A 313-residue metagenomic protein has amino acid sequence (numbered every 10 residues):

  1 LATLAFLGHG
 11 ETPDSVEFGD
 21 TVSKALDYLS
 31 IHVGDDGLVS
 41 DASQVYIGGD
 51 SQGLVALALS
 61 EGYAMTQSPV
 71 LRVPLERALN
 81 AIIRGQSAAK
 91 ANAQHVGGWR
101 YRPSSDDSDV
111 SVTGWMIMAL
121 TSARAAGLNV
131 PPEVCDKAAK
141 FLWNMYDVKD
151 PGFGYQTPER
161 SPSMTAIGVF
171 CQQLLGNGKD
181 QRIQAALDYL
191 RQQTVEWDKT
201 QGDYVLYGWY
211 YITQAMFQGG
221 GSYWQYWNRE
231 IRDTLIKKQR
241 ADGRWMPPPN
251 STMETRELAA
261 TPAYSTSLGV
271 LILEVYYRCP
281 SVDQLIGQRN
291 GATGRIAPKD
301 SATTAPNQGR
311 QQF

Functional and structural regions predicted by a protein language model:
L1-T21, G34-N80, R84-D136, N144-D233 (+4 more regions): An alpha-helical repeat/solenoid feature that recognizes helix-turn-helix modules
